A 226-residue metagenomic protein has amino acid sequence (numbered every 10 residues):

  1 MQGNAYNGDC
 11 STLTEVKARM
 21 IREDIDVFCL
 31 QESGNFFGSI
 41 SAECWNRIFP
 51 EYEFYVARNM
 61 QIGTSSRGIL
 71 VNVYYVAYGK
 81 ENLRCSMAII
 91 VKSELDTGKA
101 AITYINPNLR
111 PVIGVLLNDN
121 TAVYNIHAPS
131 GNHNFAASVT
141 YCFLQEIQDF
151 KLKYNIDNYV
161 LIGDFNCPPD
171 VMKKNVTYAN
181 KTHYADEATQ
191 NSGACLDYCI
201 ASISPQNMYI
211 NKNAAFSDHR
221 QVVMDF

Functional and structural regions predicted by a protein language model:
M1-N4, L30-G34, N59, V73-E81 (+6 more regions): Active-site-proximal beta-strand/loop segments in catalytic clefts of secreted hydrolases
M1-N72, R84, Y141-C142, V160 (+1 more regions): N-terminal, active-site-proximal structural segment of metallo-dependent hydrolase catalytic domains
G3-A5, K99-I105, H127-S138: Surface-exposed cleft-lining segments at the edges of enzyme active sites
T14-E15, A101-I113, A185-D186: Alpha-helical scaffolding within the catalytic cores of extracellular/periplasmic polymer-degrading hydrolases
I62-I69, E81-G98, S192-Q206, F226: Conserved beta strand-loop-helix elements of the APE1-like EEP
M87-G98, P107-A128, F226: Beta-strand-turn-beta hairpins that frame and shape the catalytic cleft of phosphate-ester-processing enzymes
A101, D149-V160, F165-F226: Metal-dependent phosphoester-hydrolase catalytic domains
Y124-Q145, P169-M172: Active-site-proximal segments of metal-dependent phosphoesterases and phosphodiesterases across multiple
